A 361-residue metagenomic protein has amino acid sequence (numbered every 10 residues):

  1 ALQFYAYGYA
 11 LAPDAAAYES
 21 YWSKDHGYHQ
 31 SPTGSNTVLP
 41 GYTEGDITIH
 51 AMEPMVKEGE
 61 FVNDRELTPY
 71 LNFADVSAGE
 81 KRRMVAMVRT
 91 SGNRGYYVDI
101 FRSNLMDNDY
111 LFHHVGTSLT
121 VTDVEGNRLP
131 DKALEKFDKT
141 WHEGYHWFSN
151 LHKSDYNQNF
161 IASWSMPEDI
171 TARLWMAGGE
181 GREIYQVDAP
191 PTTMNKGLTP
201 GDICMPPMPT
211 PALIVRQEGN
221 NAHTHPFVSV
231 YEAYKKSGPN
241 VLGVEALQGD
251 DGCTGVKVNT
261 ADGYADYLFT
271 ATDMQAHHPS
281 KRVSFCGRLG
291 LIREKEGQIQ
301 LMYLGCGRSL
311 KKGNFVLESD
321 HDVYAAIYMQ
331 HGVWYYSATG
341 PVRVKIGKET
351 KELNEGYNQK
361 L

Functional and structural regions predicted by a protein language model:
A1-F137, N221-H223, S229, A233-K236 (+1 more regions): Catalytic and substrate-binding regions of extracellular carbohydrate-active enzymes, especially polysaccharide lyases
L11-A16, A51, R82-A86, L111-H113 (+5 more regions): Short amphipathic beta-strand/extended segments with alternating polar/hydrophobic composition
P54, E58-F61, L67, D169 (+3 more regions): Intrinsic disorder/low-complexity segments enriched in polar/small residues
F101, G144, F148, F160 (+2 more regions): Compositionally biased, intrinsically disordered low-complexity segments enriched in polar/proline residues
H114-G181: Polysaccharide-binding surfaces and accessory modules of carbohydrate-active proteins
T122-D138, N195-P206, N354-K360: Solvent-exposed beta-strand/loop surfaces of large extracellular or lumenal domains
S163-A261: Beta-strand-rich recognition/accessory modules
R216-H225, E232-L361: Non-catalytic terminal regions with compositionally biased, polar/charged low complexity
